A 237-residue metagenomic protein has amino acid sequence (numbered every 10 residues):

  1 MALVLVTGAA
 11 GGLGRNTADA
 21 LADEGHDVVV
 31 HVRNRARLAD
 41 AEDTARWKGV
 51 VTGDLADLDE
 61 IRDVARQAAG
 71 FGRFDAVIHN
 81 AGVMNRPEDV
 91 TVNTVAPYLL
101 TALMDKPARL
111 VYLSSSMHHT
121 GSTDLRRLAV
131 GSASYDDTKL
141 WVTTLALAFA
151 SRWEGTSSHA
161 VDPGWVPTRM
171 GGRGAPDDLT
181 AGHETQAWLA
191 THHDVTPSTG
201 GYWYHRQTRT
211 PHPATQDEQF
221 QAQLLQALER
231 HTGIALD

Functional and structural regions predicted by a protein language model:
T7, F74-G82, N93, Y112-S115 (+1 more regions): Rossmann-fold scaffold of SDR-type NAD(P)-dependent oxidoreductases
A10-A20: N-terminal Rossmann NAD(P)H-binding glycine-rich loop of SDR-like oxidoreductase domains
E24-D40: Conserved glycine-rich Rossmann-like NAD(P)H-binding loop of the short-chain dehydrogenase/reductase
T44-D59: Rossmann-fold cofactor-recognition segment
R46-W47, Q67-H79, V83-E88: A glycine-rich helix->loop->beta "capping" turn within Rossmann-like NAD(P)(H)-dependent oxidoreductase domains
A56, E88-A96, D137-T138, A181: Glycine-rich NAD(P)-binding loop of the Rossmann-fold in SDR/ketoreductase-type enzymes
G82-P87, R109-G155, D162-A175: Catalytic loop of short-chain dehydrogenase/reductase
A160, P176-R230, I234-L236: C-terminal helical subdomain
